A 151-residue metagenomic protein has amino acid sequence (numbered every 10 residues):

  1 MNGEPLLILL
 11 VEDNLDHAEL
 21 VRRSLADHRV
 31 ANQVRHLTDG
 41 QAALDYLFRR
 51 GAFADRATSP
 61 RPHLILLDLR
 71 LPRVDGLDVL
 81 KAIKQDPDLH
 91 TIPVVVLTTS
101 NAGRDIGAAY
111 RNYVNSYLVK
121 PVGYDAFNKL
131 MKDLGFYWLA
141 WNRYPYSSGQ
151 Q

Functional and structural regions predicted by a protein language model:
M1-L9, L15-R35, D39-L44, F48 (+2 more regions): Non-catalytic signal-transmission and effector/linker regions of two-component phosphorelay proteins
R56-P60, K84-T91, N112: Conserved phosphotransfer cores of two-component systems
D68, T98: Active-site residues of response regulator receiver
L71-V74, I83: Hydrophobic residue at a beta-alpha junction that N-caps the helix immediately following a catalytic beta-strand/loop
P72, H90, A102: The feature encodes the CheY-like receiver
N115: Short, glycine/charged-rich "phosphate-handling" switch motifs in NTP-dependent and phosphotransfer domains
K120: A Lys-centered signature of the CheY-like receiver
